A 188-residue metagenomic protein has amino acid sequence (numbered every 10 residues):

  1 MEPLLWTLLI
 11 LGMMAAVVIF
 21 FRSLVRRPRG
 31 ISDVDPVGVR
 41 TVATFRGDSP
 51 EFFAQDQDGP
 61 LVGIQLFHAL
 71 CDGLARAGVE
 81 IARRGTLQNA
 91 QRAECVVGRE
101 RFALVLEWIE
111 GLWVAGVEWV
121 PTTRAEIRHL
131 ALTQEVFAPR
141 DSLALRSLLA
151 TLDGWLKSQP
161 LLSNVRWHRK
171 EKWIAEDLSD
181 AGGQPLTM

Functional and structural regions predicted by a protein language model:
M1, R26-G30, G78, G116 (+1 more regions): Short, flexible coil/linker elements and helix-boundary hinge sites characteristic of intrinsically disordered
M1-L11: Feature marks short, highly hydrophobic, charge-poor N-terminal signal-anchor/signal peptide-like helices that anchor
G12-A16: Hydrophobic membrane-insertion alpha-helices, especially the h-region of bacterial N-terminal signal peptides
V17-V37: Transmembrane-cytosolic junction motif
R22, V37-F53, G59, E94-M188: Long protein-protein interaction modules used by eukaryotic assembly/scaffold proteins
R29-D33, L61-A69, L178-S179, L186: N-terminal domain-onset segments
L61-E80, L152, L156: Amphipathic alpha-helical segments
C71-L104: Short, intrinsically disordered low-complexity segments
